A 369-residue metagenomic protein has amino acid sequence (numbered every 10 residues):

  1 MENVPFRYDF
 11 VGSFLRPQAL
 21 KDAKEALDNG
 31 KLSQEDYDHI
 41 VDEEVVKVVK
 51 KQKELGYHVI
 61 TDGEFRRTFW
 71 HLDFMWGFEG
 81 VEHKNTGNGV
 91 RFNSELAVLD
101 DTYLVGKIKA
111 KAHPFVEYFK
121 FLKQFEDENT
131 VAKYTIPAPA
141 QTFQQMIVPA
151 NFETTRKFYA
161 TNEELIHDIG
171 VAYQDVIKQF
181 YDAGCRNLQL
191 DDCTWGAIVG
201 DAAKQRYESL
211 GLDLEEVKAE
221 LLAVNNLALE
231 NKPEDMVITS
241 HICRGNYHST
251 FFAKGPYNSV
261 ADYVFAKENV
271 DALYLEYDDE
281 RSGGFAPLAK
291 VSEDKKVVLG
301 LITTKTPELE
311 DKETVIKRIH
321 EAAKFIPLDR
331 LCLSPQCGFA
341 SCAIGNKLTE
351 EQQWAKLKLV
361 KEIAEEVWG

Functional and structural regions predicted by a protein language model:
M1-G369: Domain-level signal for soluble alpha/beta catalytic cores
